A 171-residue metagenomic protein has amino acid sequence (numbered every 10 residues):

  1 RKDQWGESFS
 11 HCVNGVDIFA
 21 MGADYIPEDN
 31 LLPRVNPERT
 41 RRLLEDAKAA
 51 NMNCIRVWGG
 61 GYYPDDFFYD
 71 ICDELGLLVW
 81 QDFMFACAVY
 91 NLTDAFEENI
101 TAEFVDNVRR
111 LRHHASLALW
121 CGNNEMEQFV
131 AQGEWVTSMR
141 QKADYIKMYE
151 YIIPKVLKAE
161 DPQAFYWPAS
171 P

Functional and structural regions predicted by a protein language model:
R1-A88, E97-L119: Active-site-adjacent substrate/metal-binding segments within catalytic domains of carbohydrate-active enzymes
E74-G76, Y90-P171: Active-site neighborhood of glycoside hydrolase catalytic domains
